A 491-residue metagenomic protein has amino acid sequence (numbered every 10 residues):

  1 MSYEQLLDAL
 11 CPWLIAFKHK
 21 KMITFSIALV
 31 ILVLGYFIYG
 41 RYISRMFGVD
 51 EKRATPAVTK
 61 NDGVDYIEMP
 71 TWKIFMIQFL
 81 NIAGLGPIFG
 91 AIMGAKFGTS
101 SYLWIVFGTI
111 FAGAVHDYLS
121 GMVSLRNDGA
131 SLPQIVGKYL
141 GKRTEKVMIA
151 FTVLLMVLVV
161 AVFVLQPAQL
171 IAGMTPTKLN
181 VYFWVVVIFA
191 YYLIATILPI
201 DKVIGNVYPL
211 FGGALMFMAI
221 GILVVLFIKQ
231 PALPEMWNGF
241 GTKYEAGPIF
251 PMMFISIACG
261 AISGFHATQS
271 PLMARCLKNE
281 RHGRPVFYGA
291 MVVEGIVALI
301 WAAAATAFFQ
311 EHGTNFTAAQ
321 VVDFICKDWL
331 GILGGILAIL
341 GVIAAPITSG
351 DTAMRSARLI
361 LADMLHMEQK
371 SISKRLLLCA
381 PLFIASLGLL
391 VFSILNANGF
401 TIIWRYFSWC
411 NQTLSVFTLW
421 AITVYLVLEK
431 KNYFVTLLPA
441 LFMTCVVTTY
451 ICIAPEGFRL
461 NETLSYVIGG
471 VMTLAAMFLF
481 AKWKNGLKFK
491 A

Functional and structural regions predicted by a protein language model:
H19, I31-I88, M252, H282: Membrane-interface "cap" regions at the ends of multi-pass membrane proteins
M22-G40, G94-S124, P133, G334-G335 (+1 more regions): Extracellular loop-to-transmembrane helix junctions
S26, V30-D50, G141, F151 (+4 more regions): Membrane-interface loop-to-helix entry segments
L32, Y36, A112-D128, L132-I197 (+3 more regions): Helix-loop-helix module between adjacent transmembrane segments
R41-I67, G90-M93, F107, V115-T144 (+4 more regions): Flexible loop linkers connecting adjacent transmembrane helices in multi-pass alpha-helical membrane transporters
M69-G86, L223-P231, G239-W301, L340-S349: Hydrophobic, membrane-embedded alpha-helices of multi-pass small-molecule transporters
V160-W184, A195-T196, L215-G241, Y425-Y433 (+1 more regions): Hydrophobic alpha-helical segments and their helix-loop junctions in multi-pass secondary transporters
L226-M236, Y288-F324, I394-L395: Extracellular/periplasmic helix-exit of transmembrane alpha-helices
